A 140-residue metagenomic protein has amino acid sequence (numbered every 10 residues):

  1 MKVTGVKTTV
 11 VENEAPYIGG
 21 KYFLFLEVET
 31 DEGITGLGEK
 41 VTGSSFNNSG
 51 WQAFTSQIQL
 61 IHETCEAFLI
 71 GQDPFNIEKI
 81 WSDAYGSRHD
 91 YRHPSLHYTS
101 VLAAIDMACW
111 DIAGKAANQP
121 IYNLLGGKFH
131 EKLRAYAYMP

Functional and structural regions predicted by a protein language model:
M1-N48: Structured beta-strand/loop patches that form or line metal/cofactor-binding pockets in enzymes
M1-T8, K115, Q119-K132: N-terminal amphipathic alpha-helix/helix-capping segment at the start of soluble metabolic enzymes
V10, G38, L96, F129-K132: Cofactor-binding beta-sheet edge motifs in enzyme active sites
I18, S95, E131-P140: Active-site mouth loops of central-metabolism enzymes
F23-F25, A104, K132-R134: Broad gene-expression machinery/nucleic-acid interaction feature
E29-A116: Metal- or metallocofactor-binding catalytic centers and their adjacent structured scaffolds across diverse enzyme
W110, G127, Y138-P140: Beta-hairpin (beta-strand-turn-beta-strand) motif
